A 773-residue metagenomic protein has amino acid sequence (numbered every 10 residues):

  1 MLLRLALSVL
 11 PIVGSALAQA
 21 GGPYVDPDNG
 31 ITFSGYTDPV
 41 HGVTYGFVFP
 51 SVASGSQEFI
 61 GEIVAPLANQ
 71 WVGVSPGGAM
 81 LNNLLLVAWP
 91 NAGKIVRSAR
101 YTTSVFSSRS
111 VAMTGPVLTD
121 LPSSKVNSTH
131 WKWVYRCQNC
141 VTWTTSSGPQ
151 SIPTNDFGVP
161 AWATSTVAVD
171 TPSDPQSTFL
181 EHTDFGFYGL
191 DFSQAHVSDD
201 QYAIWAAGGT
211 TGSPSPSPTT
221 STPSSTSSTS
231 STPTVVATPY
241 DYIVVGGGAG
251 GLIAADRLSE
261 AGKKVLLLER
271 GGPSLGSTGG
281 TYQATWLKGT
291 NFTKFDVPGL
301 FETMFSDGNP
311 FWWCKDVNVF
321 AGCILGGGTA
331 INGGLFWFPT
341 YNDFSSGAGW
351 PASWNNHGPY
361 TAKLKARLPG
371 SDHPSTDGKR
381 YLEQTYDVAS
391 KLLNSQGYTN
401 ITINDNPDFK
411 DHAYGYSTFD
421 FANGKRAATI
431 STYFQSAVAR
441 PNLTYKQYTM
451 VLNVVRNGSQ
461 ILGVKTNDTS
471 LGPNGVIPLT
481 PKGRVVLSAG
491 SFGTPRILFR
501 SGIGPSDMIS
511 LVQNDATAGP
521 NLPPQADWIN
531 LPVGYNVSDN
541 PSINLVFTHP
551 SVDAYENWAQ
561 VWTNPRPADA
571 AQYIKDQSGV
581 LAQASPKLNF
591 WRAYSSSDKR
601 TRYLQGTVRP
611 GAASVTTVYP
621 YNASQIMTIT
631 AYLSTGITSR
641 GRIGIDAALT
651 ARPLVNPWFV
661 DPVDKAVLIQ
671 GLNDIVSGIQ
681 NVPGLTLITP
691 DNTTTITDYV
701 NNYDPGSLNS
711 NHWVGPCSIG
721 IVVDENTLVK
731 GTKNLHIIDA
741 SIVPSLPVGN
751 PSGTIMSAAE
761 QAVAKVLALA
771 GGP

Functional and structural regions predicted by a protein language model:
M1-V25, V486, D739, P773: Fungal secretory targeting signals
Q19-P218, T222: Extracellular-facing/secreted segment signature in eukaryotic proteins
N69-L86, L252-N291, N342, W350-N356 (+5 more regions): Classical protein tyrosine phosphatase
P233-S346, P351, S510-V512, L522 (+1 more regions): N-terminal glycine-rich phosphate/pyrophosphate-binding loop and immediately adjacent elements
G248-A249, R380, Q384, F492: Residue-level detector of alpha-helix initiation sites
R257-E260, K264, G271-S277, T281 (+1 more regions): Glycine-rich loop(s) and the adjacent beta-strand/alpha-helix scaffold that form part
Y341-N453, I461: Conserved redox-cofactor binding core of oxidoreductases
G349-N404, S578-T754, A762-P773: FAD-dependent oxidoreductase catalytic-site/capping-region signature
